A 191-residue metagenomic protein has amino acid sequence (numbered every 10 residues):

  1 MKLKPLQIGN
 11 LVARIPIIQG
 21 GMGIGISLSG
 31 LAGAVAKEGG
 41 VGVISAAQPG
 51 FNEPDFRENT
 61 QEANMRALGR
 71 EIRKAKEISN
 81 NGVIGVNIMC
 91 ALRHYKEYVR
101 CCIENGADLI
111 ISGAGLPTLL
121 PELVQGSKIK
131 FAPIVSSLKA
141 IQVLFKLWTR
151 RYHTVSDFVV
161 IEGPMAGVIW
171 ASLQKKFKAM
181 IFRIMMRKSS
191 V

Functional and structural regions predicted by a protein language model:
M1-V191: Active-site entrance/lid segments in N-terminal catalytic domains of soluble metabolic enzymes
